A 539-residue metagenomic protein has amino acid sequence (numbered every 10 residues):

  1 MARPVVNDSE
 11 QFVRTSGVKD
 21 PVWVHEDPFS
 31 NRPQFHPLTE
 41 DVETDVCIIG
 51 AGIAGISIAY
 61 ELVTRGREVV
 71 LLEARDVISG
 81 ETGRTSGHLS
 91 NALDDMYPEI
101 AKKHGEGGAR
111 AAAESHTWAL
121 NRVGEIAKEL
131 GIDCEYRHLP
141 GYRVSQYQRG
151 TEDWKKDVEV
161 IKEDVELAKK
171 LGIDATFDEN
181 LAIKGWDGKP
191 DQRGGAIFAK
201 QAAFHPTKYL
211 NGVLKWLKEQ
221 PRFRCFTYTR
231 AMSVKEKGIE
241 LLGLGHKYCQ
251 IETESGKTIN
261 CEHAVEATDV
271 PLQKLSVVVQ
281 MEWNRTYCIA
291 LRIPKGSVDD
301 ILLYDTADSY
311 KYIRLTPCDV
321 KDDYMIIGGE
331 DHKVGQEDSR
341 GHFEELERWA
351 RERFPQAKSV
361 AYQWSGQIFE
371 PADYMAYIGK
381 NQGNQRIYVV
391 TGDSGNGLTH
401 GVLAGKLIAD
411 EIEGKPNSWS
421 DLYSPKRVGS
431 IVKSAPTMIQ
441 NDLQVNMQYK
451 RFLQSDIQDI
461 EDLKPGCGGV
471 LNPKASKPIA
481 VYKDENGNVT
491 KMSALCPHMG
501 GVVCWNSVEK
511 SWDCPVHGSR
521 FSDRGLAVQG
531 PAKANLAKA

Functional and structural regions predicted by a protein language model:
M1-V46, T64, L536-A539: Extreme N-terminal leader/targeting segments of oxidoreductases
D41-L71: N-terminal Rossmann-like FAD-binding beta1-loop-alpha1 element of flavoenzymes
R75-A111: Conserved N-terminal glycine-rich FAD pyrophosphate-binding loop of Rossmann-like flavoproteins
I100-K218: Rossmann-like flavin
D164-L167, L171, R193-E262: Helical element adjacent to the flavin cofactor pocket in flavoenzyme catalytic cores
S233-T316, K321, F452, I460-E461 (+1 more regions): Flavin-dependent oxidoreductases
I289, V470-A539: Rieske [2Fe-2S] iron-sulfur-binding domain
A307-D308, K333-T437, N441, M492: C-terminal catalytic lobe of FAD-dependent flavoproteins
